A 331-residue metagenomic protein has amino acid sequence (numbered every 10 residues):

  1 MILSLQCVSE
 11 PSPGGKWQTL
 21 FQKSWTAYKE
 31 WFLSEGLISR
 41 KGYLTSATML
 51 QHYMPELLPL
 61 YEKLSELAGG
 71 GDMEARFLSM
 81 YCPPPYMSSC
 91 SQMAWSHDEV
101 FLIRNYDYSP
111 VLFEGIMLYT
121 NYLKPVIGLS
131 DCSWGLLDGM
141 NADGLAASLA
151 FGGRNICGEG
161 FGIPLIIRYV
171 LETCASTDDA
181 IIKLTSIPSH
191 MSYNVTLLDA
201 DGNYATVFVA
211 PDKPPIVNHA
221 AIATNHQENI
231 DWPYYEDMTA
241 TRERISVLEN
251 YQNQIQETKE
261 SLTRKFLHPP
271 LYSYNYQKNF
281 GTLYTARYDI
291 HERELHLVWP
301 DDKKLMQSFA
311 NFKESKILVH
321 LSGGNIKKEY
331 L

Functional and structural regions predicted by a protein language model:
M1-G70, M80-Y81, H97-D179, K183-S186 (+1 more regions): C-terminal, well-structured catalytic/ligand-binding subdomain of enzymes
M73-A94: Short, glycine/charge-rich beta-strand/loop segments that flank catalytic centers and engage negatively charged groups
